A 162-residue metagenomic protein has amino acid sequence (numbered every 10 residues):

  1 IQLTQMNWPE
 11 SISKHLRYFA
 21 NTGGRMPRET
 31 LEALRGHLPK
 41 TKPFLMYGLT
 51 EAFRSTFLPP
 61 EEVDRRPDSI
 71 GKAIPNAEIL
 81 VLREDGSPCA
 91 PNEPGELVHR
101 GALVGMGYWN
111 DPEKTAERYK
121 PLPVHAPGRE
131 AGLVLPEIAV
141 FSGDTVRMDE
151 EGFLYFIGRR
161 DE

Functional and structural regions predicted by a protein language model:
Q5-R66, P75-E78, D85-P88: Gly/Ser/Thr-rich phosphate-binding loop
S11, G71, Y155-G158: Short, flexible turn/loop "capping" segments at secondary-structure junctions
G23, G48, G71, G101 (+1 more regions): Active-site glycine-centered loops adjacent to acidic/histidine catalytic or metal-binding residues that shape
S69-N76, V140: Short coil-to-beta-strand transition motifs
E84-D85, M148: Flexible loop/coil segments at beta-strand boundaries within sensory signal-transduction domains
A90-N92, V98-E162: Conserved ATP-binding/catalytic segment of the ANL
